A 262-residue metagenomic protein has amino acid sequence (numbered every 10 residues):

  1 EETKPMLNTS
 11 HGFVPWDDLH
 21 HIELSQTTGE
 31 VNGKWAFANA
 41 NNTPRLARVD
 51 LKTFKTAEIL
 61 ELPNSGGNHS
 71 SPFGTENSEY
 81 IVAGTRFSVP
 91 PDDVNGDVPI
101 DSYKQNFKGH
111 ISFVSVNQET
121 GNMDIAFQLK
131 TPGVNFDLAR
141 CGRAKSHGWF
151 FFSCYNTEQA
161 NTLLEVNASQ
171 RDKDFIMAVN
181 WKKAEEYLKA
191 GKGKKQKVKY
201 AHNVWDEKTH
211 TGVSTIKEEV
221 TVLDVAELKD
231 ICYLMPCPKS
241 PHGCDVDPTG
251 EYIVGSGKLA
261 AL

Functional and structural regions predicted by a protein language model:
E2-P15, K55-E61, D124-T131, K229-M235: A short beta-strand motif characteristic of beta-propeller blades
E2-T28, N64-G74, G133-R143, S240-G243: Repeated scaffold domains used in trafficking and secretory/extracellular systems, primarily beta-propellers
E23, T28-G33, A83-K108, F152-K173 (+1 more regions): Short, conserved, GDST-rich strand-edge loop motifs in beta-rich repeat architectures
N32-K34, N77-E79, S146-G148, T249-E251: Short coil/turn segments that connect the beta-strands within blades of beta-propeller domains
D50-F54, V116-T120, W181-K183: Short loop/turn segments that connect beta-strands within beta-propeller blades
K145, S153-L262: Beta-propeller domains
